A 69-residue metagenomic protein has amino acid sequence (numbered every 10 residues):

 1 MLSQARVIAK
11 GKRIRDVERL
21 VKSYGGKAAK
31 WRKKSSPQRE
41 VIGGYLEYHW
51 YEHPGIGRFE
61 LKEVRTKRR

Functional and structural regions predicted by a protein language model:
M1-R69: Catalytic toxin/effector domains delivered as secreted proteins or via bacterial secretion systems
